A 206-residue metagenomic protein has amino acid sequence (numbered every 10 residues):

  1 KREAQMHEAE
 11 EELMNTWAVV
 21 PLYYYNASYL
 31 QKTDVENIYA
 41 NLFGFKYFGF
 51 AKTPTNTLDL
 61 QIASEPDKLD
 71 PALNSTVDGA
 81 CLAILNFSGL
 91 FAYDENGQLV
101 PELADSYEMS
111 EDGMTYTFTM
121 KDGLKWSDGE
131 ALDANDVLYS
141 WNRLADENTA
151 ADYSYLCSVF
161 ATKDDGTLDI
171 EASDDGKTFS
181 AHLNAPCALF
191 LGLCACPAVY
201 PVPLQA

Functional and structural regions predicted by a protein language model:
K1-L60: Detector for C-terminal structural segments
R2-N15, D133-S140, K177-S180: Alpha-helical secondary-structure segments
H7-A18, E95, K125, N142-T149 (+3 more regions): Sec-exported extracytoplasmic/periplasmic mature domains
Y25-S28, A63-P66, E95-N96, D112-M114 (+6 more regions): Solvent-exposed coil/turn segments that connect beta secondary-structure elements in extracytoplasmic/periplasmic
L30-Y47, S64-A80, L103, A188-Y200: A structural "hinge/loop" feature
Q61-E111: N-terminal lobe/hinge region of extracytoplasmic solute-binding protein
D105-A151, S180: Aromatic- and charge-enriched surface segment that lines or borders ligand/interaction sites
E108, T119, S154-Q205: Surface-exposed binding/hinge segments that line and control ligand-binding clefts or catalytic entry sites
